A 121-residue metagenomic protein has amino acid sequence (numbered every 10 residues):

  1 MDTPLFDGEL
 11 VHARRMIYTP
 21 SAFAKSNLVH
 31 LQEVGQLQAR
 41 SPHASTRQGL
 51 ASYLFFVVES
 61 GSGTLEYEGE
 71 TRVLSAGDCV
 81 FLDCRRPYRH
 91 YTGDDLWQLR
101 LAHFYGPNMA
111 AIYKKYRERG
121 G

Functional and structural regions predicted by a protein language model:
M1-H30: A short, N-terminal "cap"/entry segment at the start of jelly-roll beta-barrel domains of the cupin/DSBH fold
S26-G120: N-terminal regulatory/effector-sensing and dimerization cores that precede helix-turn-helix DNA-binding domains
